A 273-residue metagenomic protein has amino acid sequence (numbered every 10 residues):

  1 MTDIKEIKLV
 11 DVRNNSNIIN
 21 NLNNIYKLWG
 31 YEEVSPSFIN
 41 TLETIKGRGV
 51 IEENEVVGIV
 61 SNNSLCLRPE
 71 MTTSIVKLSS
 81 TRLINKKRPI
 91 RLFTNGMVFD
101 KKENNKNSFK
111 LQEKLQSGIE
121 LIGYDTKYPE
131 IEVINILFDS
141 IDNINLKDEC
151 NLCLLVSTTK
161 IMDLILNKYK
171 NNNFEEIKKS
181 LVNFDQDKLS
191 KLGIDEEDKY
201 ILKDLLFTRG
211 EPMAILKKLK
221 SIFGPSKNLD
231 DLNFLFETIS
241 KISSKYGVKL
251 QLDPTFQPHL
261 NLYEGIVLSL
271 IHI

Functional and structural regions predicted by a protein language model:
M1-V12: Auxiliary tRNA-acceptor-end handling modules of aminoacyl-tRNA synthetases
D11-W29, N40-E43, E52, T72-N85 (+3 more regions): Positively charged, Gly/Ser-enriched RNA/tRNA-binding surfaces
E32-V34, L155, Q251-D253: General small-molecule cofactor/ligand-binding pocket signal
V34-R68: Polyanion/phosphate-binding surface patch
N54-N62, N171-I194: Acidic, His- and aromatic-enriched active-site or binding-groove loops in soluble protein domains that engage sugars
N63-L65, E149-L152: Short active-site oxyanion
P129, C150, L154-S157, N173-K179: Internal, well-ordered alpha/beta segment that forms a basic, Gly-enriched binding/recognition surface
V156-Y169, F184-K188: Short, conserved secondary-structure transition motifs
